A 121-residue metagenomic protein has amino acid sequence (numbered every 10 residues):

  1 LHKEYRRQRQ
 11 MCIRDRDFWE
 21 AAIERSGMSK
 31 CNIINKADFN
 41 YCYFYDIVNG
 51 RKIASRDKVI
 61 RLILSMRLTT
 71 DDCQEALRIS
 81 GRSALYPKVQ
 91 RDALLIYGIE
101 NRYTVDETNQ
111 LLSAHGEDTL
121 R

Functional and structural regions predicted by a protein language model:
L1-I13: Single conserved hydrophobic/aromatic residue that forms the stacking wall/gate of nucleotide- or nucleobase-binding
D15-R16, Y41, R91: Short, leucine-enriched amphipathic alpha-helices that occur as contiguous helical runs
R16-I34, G98: Short basic helix-loop element that most often maps to the first helix and adjoining turn of HTH DNA-binding modules
C31, C42, D71: Key DNA-contact positions within bacterial/archaeal DNA-binding proteins
D38-A54, I79-G81: Recognition helix of helix-turn-helix/homeodomain-like DNA-binding domains that insert into the DNA major groove
R51-S65: Short, basic-rich loop-to-helix N-cap that marks the start of a DNA-contacting helix
D72-R121: Short amphipathic recognition helices of helix-turn-helix/homeodomain-type DNA-binding modules
